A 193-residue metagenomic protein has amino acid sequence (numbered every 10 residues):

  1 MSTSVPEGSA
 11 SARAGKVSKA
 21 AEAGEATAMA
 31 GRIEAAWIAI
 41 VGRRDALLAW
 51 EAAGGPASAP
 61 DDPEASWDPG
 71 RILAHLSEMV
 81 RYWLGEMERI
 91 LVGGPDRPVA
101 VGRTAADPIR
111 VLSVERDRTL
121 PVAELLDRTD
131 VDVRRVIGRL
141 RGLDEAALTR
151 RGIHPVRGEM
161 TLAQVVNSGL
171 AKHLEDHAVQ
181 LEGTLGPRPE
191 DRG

Functional and structural regions predicted by a protein language model:
S2-G70, S77-G193: Aromatic-glycine hotspot motif
